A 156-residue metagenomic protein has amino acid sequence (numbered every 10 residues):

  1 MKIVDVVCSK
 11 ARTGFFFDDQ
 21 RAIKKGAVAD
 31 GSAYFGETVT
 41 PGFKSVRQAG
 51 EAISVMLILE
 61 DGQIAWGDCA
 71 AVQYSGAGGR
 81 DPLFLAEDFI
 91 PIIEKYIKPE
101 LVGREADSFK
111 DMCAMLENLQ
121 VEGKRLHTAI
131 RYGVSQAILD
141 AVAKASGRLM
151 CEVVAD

Functional and structural regions predicted by a protein language model:
M1-M56: Short, Gly/Pro- and small/polar-rich lid/capping loops
A22-K24, G50, D81, L139 (+1 more regions): Residue-level detector of solvent-exposed, low-hydrophobicity positions
I58-E60, I64-S146: Metal- or metallocofactor-binding catalytic centers and their adjacent structured scaffolds across diverse enzyme
M150-D156: Beta-strand segments within the central parallel beta-sheet cores of soluble alpha/beta enzyme folds
